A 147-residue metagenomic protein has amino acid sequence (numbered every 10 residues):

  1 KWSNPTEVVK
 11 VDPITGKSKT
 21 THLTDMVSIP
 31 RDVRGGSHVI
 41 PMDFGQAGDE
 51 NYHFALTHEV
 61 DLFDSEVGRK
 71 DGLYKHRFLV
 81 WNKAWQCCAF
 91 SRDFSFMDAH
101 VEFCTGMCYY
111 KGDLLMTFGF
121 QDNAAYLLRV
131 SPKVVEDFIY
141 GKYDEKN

Functional and structural regions predicted by a protein language model:
K1-V33, M42-D98, F118-N147: Beta-rich carbohydrate-recognition and catalytic domains
V33-G35, F103: Beta-rich catalytic cores
V39, T105-M107: Hydrophobic core register within WD40 beta-propeller blades
F94-S95, C108-K111: Well-ordered alpha/beta subsegment
K111-G112, Q121: Short strand-connecting beta-turns/loops that link adjacent beta-strands
L114-M116: Hydrophobic beta-strand segments that make up the repeating blades of beta-propeller and related beta-repeat
